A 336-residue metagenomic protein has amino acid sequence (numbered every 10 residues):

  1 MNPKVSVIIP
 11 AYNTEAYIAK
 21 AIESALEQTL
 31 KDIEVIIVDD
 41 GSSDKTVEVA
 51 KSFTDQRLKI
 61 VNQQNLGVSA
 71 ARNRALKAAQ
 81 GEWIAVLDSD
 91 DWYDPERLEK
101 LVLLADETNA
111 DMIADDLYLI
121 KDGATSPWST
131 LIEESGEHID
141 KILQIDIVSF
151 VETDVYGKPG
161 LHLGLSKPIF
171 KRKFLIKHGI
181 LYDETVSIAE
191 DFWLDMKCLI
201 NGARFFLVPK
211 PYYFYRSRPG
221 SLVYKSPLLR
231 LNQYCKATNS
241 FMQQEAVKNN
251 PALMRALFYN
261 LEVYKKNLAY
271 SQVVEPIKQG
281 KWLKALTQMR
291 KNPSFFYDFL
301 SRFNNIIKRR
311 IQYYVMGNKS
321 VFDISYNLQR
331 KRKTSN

Functional and structural regions predicted by a protein language model:
M1-S24: N-proximal low-complexity "stem/linker" segments adjacent to membrane-targeting elements
E23-D32: Short, acidic, metal-binding catalytic loop of nucleotide-sugar glycosyltransferases
S24, D39-E48, L66, D88: A conserved acidic beta->alpha catalytic loop
Q63-A79, S89, K100: Glycine-rich, basic loop-to-helix element that forms the pyrophosphate-binding segment of sugar-nucleotide handling
I84: Short aromatic/hydrophobic "clamp" motif used to bind/position activated sugar donors
E96-E134: Conserved donor NDP-sugar-binding/catalytic core segment of glycosyltransferases
K141-L228: Conserved nucleotide-sugar donor-binding catalytic segment
W193, I200, F205, Y212-N336: C-terminal subregions of glycosyltransferases and related glycan-biosynthesis enzymes
